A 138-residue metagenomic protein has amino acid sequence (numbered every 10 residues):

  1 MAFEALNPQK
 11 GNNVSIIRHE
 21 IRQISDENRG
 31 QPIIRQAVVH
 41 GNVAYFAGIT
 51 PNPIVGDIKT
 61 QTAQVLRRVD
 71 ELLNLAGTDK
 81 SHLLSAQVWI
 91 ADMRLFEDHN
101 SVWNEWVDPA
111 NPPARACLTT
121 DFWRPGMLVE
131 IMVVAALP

Functional and structural regions predicted by a protein language model:
A2-L84, I90-P138: N-terminal presequence-like segments and the immediate start of the first folded domain
